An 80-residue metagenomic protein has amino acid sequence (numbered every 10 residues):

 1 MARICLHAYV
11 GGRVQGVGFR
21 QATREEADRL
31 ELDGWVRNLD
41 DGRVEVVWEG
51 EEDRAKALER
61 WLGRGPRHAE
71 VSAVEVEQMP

Functional and structural regions predicted by a protein language model:
M1-P80: Intrinsically disordered, low-complexity, mixed-charge
